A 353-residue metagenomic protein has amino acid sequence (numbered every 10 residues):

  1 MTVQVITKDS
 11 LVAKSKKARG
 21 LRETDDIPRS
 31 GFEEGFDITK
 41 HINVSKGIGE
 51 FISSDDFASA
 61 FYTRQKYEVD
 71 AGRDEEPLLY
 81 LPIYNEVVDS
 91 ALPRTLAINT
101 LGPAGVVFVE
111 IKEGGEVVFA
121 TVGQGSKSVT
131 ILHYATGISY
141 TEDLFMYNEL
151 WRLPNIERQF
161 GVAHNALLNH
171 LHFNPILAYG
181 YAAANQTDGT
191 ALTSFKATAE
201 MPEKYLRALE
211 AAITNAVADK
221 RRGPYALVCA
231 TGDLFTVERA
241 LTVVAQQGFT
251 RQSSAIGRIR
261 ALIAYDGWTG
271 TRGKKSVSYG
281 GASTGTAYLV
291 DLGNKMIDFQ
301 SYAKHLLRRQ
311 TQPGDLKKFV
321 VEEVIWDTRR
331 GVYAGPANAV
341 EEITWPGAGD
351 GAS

Functional and structural regions predicted by a protein language model:
M1-I52, W345-S353: Intrinsically disordered, low-complexity terminal tails
G47, Q124, D143-P154, P224-L227: Short, charged/polar micro-motifs that form catalytic or ligand-binding hotspots
G49-Y134: Assembly/oligomerization interface modules of large self-assembling protein complexes
V117-G137, E142-D143, E157-H164, G351-A352: Internal, hydrophobic cores of structured domains that mediate oligomerization or house catalytic pockets within large
Y134-T136, G223-Y225, E322: Structural beta-strand/beta-sheet cores of well-ordered domains, especially the beta-sheet scaffolds that support
T136, Y140-A218: Alpha-helical scaffold segments that mediate packing/assembly in large oligomeric complexes
S194-K196, E200-R258: A contiguous, surface-oriented mixed alpha/beta subdomain in the mid-to-C-terminal portion of proteins that forms
E238-S353: Sequence/fold signature of self-assembling virion shell proteins
